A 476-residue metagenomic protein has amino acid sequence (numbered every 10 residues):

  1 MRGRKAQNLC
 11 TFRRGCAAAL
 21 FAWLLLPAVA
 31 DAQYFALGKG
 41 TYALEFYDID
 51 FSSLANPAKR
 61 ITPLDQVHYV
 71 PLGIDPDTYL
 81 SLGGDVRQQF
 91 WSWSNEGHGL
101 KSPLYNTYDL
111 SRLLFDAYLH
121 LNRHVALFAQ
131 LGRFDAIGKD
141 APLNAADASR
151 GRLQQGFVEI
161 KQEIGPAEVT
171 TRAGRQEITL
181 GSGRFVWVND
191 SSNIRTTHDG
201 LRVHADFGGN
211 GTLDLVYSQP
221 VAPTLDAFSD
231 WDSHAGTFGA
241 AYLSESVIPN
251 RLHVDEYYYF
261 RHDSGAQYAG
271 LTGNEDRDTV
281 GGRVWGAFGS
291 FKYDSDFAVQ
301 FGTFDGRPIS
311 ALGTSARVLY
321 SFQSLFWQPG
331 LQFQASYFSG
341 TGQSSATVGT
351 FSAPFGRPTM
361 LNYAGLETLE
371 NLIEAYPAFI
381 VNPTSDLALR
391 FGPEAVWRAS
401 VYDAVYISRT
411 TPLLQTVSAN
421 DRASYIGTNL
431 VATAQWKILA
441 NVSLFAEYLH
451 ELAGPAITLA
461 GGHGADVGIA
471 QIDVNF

Functional and structural regions predicted by a protein language model:
L26-Y105, D116, A145, F322 (+4 more regions): N-terminal periplasmic/intermembrane-space "pro-region" immediately following the signal or transit peptide
A36-I61, A269-G270, D296, R307-A419: Extracellular/periplasmic loop regions
I74-P76, L119-R123, Q162-G165, D206-G209 (+6 more regions): Outer-membrane beta-barrel strand-turn architecture
G84, L113-L119, Q155-I160, L201-A205 (+8 more regions): Residues on the lipid-exposed face of transmembrane beta-strands in outer-membrane beta-barrel proteins
Q88-S94, L131-I137, R175-T179, Y217-V221 (+7 more regions): Transmembrane beta-strands of outer-membrane beta-barrel pores
S92-S111, L119-E168, R184-V188, D226 (+5 more regions): Surface-exposed loop and membrane-interface regions of Gram-negative outer-membrane beta-barrel proteins
I164-T171, R184-S344, T416-D421, Y425-L430 (+1 more regions): Signature for the C-terminal beta-barrel architecture of outer-membrane proteins
L439-Q471, N475-F476: Predominantly the C-terminal beta-signal and adjacent terminal strand-loop region of outer-membrane beta-barrel
